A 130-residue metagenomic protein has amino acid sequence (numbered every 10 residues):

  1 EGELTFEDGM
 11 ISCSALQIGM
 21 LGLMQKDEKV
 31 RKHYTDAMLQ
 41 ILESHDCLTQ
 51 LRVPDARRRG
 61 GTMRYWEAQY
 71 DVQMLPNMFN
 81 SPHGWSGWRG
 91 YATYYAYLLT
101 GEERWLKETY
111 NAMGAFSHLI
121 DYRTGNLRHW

Functional and structural regions predicted by a protein language model:
E1-W130: Glycan-recognition and catalytic cores of secretory/periplasmic carbohydrate-active enzymes
